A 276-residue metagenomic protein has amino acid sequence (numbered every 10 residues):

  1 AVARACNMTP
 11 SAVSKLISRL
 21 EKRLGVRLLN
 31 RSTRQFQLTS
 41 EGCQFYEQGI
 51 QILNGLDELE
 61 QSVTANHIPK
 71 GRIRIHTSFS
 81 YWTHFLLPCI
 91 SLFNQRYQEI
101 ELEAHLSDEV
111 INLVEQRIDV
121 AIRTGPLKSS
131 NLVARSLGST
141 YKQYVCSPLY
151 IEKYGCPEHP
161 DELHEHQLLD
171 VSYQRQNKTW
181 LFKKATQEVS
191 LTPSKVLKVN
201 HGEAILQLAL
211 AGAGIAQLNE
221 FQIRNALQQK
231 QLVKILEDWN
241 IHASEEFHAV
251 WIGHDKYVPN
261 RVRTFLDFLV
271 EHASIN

Functional and structural regions predicted by a protein language model:
N7-A12, L16: Helix-turn-helix DNA-binding motif, specifically the short coil turn and the N-cap/start of the second
L20-E21, L232: Conserved amphipathic alpha-helical core elements
E21-L38: A short LG(V/I)-centered, amphipathic sequence patch enriched for acidic residue(s) preceding the LG motif
R23-L24, F45-H67: Alpha-helical linker/hinge and terminal dimerization helices associated with HTH transcriptional regulators
K70-V133: Central regulatory/effector-binding core of bacterial HTH transcription factors
H105-V199: Acidic, Gly/Pro-rich loop/turn segments at junctions of secondary structure
S190-L236, H242, W251: Hydrophobic hinge/microswitch elements
E237-N276: A late-sequence structural motif
